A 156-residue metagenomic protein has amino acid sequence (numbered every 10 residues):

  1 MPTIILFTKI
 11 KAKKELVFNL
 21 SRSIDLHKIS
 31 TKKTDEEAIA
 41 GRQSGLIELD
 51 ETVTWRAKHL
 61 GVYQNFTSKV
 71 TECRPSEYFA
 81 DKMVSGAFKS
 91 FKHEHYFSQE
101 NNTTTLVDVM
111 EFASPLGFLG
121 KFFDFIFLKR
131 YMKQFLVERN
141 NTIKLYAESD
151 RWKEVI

Functional and structural regions predicted by a protein language model:
M1-S44, E48: Hydrophobic ligand-binding cavity/cleft-lining segments
T3-I5, Y63-T67, S90-H93: Short, surface-exposed coil-to-beta transition loops
I5-K11, R56, K69, Y96-S98 (+1 more regions): Generic structural detector for well-ordered beta-strands
I10-A12, H59-G61, E72, A87 (+1 more regions): Beta-strand elements of well-folded, non-transmembrane domains
K13-E15, L46, E72-S76, Y96-T105: A short, structured loop/turn motif at beta-sheet edges
L16-S21, H27, V53, V70 (+3 more regions): Hydrophobic pocket/interface hotspot
A38-S85, V137-Y146, R151-E154: Glycine-rich portal/gate segments that line the openings of hydrophobic small-molecule binding cavities
K82-Q134, E154: Beta-strand/loop substructures that line and gate deep hydrophobic ligand-binding cavities in soluble
